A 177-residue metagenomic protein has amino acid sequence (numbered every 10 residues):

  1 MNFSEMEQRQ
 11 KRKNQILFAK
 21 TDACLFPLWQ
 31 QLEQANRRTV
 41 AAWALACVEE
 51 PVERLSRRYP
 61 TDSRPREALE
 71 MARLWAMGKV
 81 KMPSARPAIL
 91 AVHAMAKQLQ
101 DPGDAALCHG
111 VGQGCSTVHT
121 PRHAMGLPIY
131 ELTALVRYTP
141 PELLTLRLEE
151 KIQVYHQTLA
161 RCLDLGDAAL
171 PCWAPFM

Functional and structural regions predicted by a protein language model:
N2-E149: Structured binding/interaction patches within domain cores
E5-Q8, V136-M177: C-terminal binding/interaction regions
